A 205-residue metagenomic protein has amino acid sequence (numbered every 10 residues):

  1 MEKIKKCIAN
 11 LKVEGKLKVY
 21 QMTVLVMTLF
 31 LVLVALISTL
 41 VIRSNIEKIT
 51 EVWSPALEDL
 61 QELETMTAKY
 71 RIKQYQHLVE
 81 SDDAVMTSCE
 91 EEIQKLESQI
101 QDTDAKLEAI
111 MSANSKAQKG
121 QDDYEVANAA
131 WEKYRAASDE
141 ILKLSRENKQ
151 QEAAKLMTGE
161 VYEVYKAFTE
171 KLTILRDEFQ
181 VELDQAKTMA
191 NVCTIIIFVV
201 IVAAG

Functional and structural regions predicted by a protein language model:
M1-N10: N-terminal sensory and localization modules of signal-transduction and trafficking proteins
L17-Y70, C89-E90, M111-W131, L183-C193: Amphipathic alpha-helical segments and their boundaries
S38-W53, R71-L78, D104-S112, A137-I201: Juxtamembrane amphipathic/coiled-coil helical coupling segments that flank and transmit signals to/from transmembrane
K69, Q99-T103, A130-A137: Extended, amphipathic, non-transmembrane alpha-helical segments
Y70-I93, S115: Extracytoplasmic/periplasmic helical hairpin of the input-sensing domain located between the first two N-terminal
D82-I110: Alpha-helical segments in soluble extracytoplasmic regions
T87-S98, Q118-A129, Q151-Y162: Short, charged, amphipathic alpha-helical segments
